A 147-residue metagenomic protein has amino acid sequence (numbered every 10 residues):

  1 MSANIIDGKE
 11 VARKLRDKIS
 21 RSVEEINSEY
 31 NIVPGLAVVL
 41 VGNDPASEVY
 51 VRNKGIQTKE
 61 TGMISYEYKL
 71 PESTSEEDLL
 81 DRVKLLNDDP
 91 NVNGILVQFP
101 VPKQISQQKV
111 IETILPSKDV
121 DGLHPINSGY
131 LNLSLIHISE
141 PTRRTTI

Functional and structural regions predicted by a protein language model:
M1-Y30: Positively charged, low-complexity intrinsically disordered leader regions
E24-V33, L85-P90: Glycine-rich phosphate/diphosphate-binding loops that line cofactor/substrate pockets in enzymes
V33-N43: Short beta-strand segments enriched in small/hydrophobic residues
D44-E48, Q104: Short, charged/polar "capping" segments at the starts of alpha-helices and the immediately preceding loops
E48-T61: Short, solvent-exposed amphipathic alpha-helices that sit in or adjacent to ligand/effector-binding or catalytic
I64, Y68-I136: Phosphate/diphosphate ligand-binding glycine-rich loop within oxidoreductases
I136-I147: Single conserved hydrophobic/aromatic residue that forms the stacking wall/gate of nucleotide- or nucleobase-binding
